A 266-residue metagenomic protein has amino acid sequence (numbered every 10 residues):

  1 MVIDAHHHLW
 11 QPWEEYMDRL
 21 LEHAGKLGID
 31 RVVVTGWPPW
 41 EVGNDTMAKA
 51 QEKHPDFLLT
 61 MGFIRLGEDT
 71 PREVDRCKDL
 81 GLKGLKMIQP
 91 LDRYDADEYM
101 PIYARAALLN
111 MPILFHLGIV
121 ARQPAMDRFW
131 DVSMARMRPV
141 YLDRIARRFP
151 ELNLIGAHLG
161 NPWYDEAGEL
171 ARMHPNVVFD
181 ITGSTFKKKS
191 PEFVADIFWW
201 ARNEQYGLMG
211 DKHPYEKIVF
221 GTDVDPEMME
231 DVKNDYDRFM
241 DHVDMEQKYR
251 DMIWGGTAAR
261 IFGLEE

Functional and structural regions predicted by a protein language model:
M1, G28-V33, H54-T60, L80-G84 (+6 more regions): Short, well-ordered coil/turn segments that N-cap beta-strands
M1-H8, E14-R31, Y206-V219, E227-E266: Mid-to-C-terminal alpha-helical segments outside catalytic/metal-binding sites
H6, A24, M47, Q51 (+7 more regions): Conserved, mostly hydrophobic/aromatic
H7-L9, T35-W37, G62-R65, M87-P90 (+4 more regions): A cross-domain feature marking catalytic cores of carbohydrate-active enzymes and several ubiquitous metabolic/repair
W10-P12, P39-V42, G67-D69, R93 (+4 more regions): Active-site environment of divalent metal-dependent phosphoester hydrolases
P12-A24, N44, L66-C77, Y164: Short, acidic/polar
P38-R136: Active-site gating/metal-coordination segments in enzymes
G84, D97-V219: Catalytic pocket-lining loop regions of alpha/beta-barrel enzymes, especially the amidohydrolase/enolase/GH5 lineages
